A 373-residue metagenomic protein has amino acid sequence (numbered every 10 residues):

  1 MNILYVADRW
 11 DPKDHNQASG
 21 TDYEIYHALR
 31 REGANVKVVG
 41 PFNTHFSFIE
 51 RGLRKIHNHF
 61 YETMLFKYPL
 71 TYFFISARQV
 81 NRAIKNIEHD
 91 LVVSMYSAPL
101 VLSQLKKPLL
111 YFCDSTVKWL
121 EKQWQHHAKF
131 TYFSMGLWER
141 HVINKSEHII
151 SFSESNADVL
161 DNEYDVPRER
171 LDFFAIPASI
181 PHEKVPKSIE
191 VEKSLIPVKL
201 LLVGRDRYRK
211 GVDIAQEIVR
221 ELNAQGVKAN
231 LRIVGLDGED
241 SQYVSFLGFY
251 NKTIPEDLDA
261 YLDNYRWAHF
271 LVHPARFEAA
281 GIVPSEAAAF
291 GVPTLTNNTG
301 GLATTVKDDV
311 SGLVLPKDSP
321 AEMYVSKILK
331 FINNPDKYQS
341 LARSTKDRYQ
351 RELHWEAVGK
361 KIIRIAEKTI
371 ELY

Functional and structural regions predicted by a protein language model:
A128-I149: Membrane-proximal helix-turn-helix segments that form the acceptor-binding/catalytic region of lipid-linked
A157-A178: Helix-loop-beta element that forms the nucleotide-linked donor phosphate-binding surface in glycosyltransferases
E190-K210, Q216-R220: Conserved donor-binding/catalytic core segment of Leloir-type glycosyltransferases
G235-N264, F270: Nucleotide-activated donor-binding/catalytic signature segment of Leloir-type glycosyltransferases, i.e., the conserved
R276: Aromatic "clamp/platform" in nucleotide-sugar-dependent glycosyltransferases that forms part of the donor/acceptor
P293-T296, V306: Short hydrophobic beta-strand element within catalytic cores of glycosyltransferases and related nucleotide-activated
A303-L329, D336-K337: Change "using UDP/GDP/dTDP sugars" to "using nucleotide sugars
K330, K337-E352, K361: A short, well-ordered alpha-helix in the C-terminal region of glycosyltransferases
